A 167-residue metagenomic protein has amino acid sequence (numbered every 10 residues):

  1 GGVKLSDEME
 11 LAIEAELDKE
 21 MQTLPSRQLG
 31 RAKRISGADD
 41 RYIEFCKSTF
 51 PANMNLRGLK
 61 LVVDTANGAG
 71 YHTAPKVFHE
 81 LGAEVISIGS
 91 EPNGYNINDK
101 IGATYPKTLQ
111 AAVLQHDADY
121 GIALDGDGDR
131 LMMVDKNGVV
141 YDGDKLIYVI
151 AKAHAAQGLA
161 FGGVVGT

Functional and structural regions predicted by a protein language model:
G1-E16, M21, T108-T167: Replace "Mg2+/Mn2+-dependent" with "divalent metal-dependent
G1-H116: Gly/Ser/Thr-enriched, mixed-charge loops and adjacent short helices that form phosphate/oxyanion-binding elements
